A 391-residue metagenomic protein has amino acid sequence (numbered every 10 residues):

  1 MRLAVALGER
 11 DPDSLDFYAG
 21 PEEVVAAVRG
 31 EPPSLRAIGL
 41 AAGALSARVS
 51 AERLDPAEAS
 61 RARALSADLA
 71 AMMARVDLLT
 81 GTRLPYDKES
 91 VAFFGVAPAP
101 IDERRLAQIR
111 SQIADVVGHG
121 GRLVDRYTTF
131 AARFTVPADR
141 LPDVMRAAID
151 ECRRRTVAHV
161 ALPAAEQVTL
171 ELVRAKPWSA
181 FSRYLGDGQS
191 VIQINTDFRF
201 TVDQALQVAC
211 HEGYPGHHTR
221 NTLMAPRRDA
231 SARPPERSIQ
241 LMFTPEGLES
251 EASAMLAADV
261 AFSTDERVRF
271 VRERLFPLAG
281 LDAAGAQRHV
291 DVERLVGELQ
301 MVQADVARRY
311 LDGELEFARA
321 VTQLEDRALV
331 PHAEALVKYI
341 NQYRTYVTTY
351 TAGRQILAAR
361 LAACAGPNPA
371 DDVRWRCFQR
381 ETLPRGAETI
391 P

Functional and structural regions predicted by a protein language model:
M1-P391: N-terminal maturation segment of proteins
